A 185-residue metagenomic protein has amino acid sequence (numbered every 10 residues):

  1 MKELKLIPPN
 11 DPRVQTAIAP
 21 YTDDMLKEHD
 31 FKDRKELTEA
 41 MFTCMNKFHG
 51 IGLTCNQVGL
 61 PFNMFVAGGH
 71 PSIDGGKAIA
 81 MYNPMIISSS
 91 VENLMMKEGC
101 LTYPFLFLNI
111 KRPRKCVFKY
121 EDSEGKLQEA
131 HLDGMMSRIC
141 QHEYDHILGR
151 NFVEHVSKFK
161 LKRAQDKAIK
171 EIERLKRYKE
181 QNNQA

Functional and structural regions predicted by a protein language model:
M1-A185: Positively charged
